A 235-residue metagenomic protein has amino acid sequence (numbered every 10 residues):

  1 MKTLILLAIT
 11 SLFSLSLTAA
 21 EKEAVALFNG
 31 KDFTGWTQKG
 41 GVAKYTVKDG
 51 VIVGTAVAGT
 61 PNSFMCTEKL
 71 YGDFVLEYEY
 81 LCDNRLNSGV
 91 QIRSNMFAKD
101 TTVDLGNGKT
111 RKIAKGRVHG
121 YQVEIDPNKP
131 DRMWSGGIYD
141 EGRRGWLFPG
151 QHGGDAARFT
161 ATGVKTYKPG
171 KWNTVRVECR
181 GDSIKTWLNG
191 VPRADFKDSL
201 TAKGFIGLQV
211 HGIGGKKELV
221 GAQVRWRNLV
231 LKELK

Functional and structural regions predicted by a protein language model:
L4-F13: Sec-dependent N-terminal signal peptides
A19-K235: Carbohydrate-interacting regions of secretory-pathway proteins
